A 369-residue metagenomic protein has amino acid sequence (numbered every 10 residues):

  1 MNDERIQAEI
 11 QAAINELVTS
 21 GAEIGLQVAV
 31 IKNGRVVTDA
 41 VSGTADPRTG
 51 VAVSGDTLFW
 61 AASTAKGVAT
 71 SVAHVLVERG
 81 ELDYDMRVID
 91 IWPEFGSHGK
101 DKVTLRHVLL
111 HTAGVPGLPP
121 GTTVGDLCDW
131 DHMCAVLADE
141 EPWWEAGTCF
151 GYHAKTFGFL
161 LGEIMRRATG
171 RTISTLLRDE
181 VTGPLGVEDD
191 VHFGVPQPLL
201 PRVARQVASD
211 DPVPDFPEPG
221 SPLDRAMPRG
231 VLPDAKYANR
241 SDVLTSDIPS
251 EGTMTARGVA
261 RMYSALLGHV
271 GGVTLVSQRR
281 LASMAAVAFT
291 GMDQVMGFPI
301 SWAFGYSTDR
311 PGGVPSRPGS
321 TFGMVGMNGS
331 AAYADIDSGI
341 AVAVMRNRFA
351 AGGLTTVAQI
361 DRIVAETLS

Functional and structural regions predicted by a protein language model:
N2-A61, D83: Short, conserved catalytic-motif segment at the N-terminal edge
Q11-L17, G34, T57-M86, L161-R166 (+2 more regions): Active-site SXXK
T38, T57-L58, G117-P201, S241 (+1 more regions): Catalytic-site signature segments of enzymes, centered on catalytic residues
G55, W60-T64, L76-P120, D139 (+3 more regions): Active-site helix/loop module of the DD-peptidase/beta-lactamase fold, centered on the serine-lysine SxxK catalytic
H111, F157-I164, S246, S250-G272 (+1 more regions): Active-site-proximal alpha-helical segments within enzyme catalytic domains
A204-A256, S283-S338: Active-site Gly/Thr loop motif
D247, G268, R280, A285-M292 (+1 more regions): Short, gly/Ser/Thr-rich active-site loops of penicillin-recognizing serine hydrolases
M324-S369: Structured C-terminal helix/loop/strand segments within mature extracytoplasmic catalytic/sensor domains
